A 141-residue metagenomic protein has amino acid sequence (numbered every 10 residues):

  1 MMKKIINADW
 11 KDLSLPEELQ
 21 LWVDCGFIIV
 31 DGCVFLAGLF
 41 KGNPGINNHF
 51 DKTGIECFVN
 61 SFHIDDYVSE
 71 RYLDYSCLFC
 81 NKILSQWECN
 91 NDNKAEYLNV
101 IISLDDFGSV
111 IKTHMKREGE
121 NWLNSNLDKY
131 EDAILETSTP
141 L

Functional and structural regions predicted by a protein language model:
M1-E17, L21, D65-S76, L84-N99: Short linear motifs embedded in intrinsically disordered, proline/glycine-rich low-complexity segments
M1-F62: N-terminal leader/targeting segments
K41-E70, E118-L141: Intrinsically disordered, low-complexity regulatory segments enriched in Ser/Thr/Pro and charged residues
D74-C77, N81-L141: Acidic, proline/glycine-rich low-complexity IDRs
